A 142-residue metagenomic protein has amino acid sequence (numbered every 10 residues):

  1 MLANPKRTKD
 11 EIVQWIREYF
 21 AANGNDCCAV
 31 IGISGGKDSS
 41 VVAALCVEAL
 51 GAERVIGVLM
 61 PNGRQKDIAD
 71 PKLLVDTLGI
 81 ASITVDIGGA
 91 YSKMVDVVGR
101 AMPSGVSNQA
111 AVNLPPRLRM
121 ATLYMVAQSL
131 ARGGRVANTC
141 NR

Functional and structural regions predicted by a protein language model:
M1-R142: ATP-dependent adenylation/nucleotidyltransferase module used to activate substrates
